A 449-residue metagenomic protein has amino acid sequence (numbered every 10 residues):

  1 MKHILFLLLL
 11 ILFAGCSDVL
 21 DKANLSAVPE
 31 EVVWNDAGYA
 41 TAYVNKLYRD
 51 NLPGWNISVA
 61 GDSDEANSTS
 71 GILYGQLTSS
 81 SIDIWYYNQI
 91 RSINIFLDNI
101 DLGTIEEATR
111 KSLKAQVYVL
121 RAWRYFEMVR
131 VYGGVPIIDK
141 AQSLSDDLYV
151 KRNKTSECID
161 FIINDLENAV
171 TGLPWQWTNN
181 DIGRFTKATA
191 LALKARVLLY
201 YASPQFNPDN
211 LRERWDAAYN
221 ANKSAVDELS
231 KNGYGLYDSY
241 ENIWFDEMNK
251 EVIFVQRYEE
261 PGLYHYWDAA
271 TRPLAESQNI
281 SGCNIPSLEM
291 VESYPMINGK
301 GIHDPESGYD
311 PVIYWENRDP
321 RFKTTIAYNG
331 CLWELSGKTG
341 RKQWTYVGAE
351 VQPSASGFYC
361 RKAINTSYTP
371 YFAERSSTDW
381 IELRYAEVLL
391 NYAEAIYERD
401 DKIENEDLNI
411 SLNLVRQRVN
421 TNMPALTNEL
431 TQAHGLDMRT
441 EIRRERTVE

Functional and structural regions predicted by a protein language model:
I4-F13, I162: Sec-dependent N-terminal signal peptides
S17-T69, L166-N168, R184-G348: An aromatic- and glycine-enriched ligand-binding surface/loop that stacks and positions planar moieties
P29, D36-N45, N51-P53, N67-Y132 (+10 more regions): Conserved, well-structured interaction surfaces
A108-A115, T178-A190, E241, L430-A433: A glycine-rich, coil/turn loop motif that links secondary-structure elements
V129-V131, P136, Y200-D209, E398-K402: Short coil/turn linking the two alpha-helices of tandem helical-hairpin repeats
A327, C331-R375: Surface-exposed, extracytoplasmic segments of Gram-negative outer-membrane nutrient-acquisition systems
R399, L408-E449: C-terminal structured "cap/appendage" subdomains that terminate the fold
